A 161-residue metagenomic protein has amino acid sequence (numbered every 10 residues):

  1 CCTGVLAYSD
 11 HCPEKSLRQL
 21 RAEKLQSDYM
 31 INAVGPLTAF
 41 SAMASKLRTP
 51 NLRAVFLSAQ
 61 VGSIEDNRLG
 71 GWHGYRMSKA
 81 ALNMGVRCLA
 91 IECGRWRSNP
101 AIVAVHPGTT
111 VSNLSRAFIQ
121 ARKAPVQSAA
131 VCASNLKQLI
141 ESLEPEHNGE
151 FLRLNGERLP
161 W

Functional and structural regions predicted by a protein language model:
C1: Conserved beta-ketoacyl condensing-enzyme motif
G4-T38, R48-W96, G108: Catalytic loop of short-chain dehydrogenase/reductase
F40, V86, A133-L136: Short-chain dehydrogenase/reductase
A42, K46: Conserved helix-to-beta-strand junction in the class I
L47-R48, L143: A generic alpha-to-beta junction signature in SAM-dependent methyltransferases
P100, A104, S112, R116-W161: C-terminal helical subdomain
